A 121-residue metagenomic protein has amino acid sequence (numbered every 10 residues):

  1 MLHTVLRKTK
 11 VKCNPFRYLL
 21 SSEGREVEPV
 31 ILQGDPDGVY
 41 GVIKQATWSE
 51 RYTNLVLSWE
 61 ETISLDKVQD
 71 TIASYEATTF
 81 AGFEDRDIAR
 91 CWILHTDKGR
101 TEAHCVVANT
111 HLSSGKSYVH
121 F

Functional and structural regions predicted by a protein language model:
M1-F121: N-terminal nicking endonuclease/strand-transfer module with a His-rich metal-binding environment and a catalytic Tyr
